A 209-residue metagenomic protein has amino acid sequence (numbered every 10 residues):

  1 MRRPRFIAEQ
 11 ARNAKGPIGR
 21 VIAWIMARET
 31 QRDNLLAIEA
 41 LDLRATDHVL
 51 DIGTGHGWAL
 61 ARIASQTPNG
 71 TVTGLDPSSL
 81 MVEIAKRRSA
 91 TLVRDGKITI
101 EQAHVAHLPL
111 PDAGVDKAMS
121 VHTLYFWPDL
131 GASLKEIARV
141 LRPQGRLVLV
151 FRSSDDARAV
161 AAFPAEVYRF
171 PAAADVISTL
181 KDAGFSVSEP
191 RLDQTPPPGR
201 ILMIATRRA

Functional and structural regions predicted by a protein language model:
R28-D47: Conserved alpha-helix/loop element of class I SAM-dependent methyltransferases that forms part of the SAM/SAH-binding
T46, L141-R146: Short glycine-dipeptide loop
H48-H107: Class I SAM-dependent methyltransferase SAM/SAH-binding core
A106-K117: A short acidic, Gly/Pro-enriched loop at the edge of an enzyme's catalytic core that lines a small-molecule cofactor
K117-D129: A short SAM/SAH-binding and catalytic strip from SAM-dependent methyltransferases
G131-P143: A short glycine-rich, Lys/Arg-flanked "PGG" loop and its adjoining helix->strand segment in the class I
R146-D175: Conserved class I S-adenosyl-L-methionine
A183, L192-A209: Core SAM-dependent methyltransferase catalytic element
